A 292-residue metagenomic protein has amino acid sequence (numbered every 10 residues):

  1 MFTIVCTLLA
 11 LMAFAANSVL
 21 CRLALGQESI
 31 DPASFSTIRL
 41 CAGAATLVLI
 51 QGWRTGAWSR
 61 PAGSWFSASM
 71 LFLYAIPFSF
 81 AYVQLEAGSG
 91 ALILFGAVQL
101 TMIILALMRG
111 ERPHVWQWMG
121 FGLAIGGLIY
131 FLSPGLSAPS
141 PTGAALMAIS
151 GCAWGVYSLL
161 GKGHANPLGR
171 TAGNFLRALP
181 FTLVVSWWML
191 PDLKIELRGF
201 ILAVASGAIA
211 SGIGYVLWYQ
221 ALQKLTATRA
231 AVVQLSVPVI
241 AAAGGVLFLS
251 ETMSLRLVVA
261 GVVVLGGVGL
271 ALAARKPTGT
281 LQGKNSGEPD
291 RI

Functional and structural regions predicted by a protein language model:
M1-T37, S69, I76-P77, G122 (+5 more regions): Glycine-/small-residue-enriched transmembrane alpha-helix faces in small-molecule transporters and effluxers
F2-C6, A33-L49, M119-L123, T142 (+4 more regions): Hydrophobic alpha-helical transmembrane segments of multi-pass integral membrane proteins, especially transporters
A13, G52-F95, I103, L123-Y130 (+1 more regions): Specific transmembrane alpha-helical segments of multi-pass solute transporters/efflux pumps, especially DMT/EamA
A24, F35, A81, L107-P113 (+5 more regions): Hydrophobic/aromatic residues within transmembrane alpha-helices of multi-pass small-molecule transporters
E28-L73, V98-L105, A153-Y157, G173-M189: Transmembrane alpha-helices of multi-pass small-molecule transport proteins
S34-A45, M70, S79-R112, S150 (+1 more regions): Specific alpha-helical transmembrane segments that line the substrate/conduction pathway and gating interfaces
S36, L40, S133, L235-I292: C-terminal-most transmembrane helix of multi-pass membrane proteins
L47, L71, P113-S133, S150 (+3 more regions): Hydrophobic transmembrane alpha-helices of multi-pass small-molecule transport proteins
